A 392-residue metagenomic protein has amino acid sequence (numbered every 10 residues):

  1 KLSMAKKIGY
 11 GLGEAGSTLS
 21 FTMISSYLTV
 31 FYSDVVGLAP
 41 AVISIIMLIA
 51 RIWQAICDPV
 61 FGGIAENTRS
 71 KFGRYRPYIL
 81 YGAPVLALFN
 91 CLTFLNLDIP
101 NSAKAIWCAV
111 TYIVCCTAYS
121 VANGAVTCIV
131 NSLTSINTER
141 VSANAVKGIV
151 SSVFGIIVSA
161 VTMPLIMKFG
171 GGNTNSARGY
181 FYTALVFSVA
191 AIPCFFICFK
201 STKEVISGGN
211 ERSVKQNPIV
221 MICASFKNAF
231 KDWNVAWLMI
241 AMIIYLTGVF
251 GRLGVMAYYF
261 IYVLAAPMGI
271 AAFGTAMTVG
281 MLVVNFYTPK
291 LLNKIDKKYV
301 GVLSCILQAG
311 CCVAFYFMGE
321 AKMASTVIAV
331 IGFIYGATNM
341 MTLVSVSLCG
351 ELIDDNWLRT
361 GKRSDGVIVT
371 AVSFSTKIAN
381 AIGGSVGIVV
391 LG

Functional and structural regions predicted by a protein language model:
K1-G392: Membrane-embedded alpha-helical bundles of multi-pass transporters/translocases, especially carrier/permease families
